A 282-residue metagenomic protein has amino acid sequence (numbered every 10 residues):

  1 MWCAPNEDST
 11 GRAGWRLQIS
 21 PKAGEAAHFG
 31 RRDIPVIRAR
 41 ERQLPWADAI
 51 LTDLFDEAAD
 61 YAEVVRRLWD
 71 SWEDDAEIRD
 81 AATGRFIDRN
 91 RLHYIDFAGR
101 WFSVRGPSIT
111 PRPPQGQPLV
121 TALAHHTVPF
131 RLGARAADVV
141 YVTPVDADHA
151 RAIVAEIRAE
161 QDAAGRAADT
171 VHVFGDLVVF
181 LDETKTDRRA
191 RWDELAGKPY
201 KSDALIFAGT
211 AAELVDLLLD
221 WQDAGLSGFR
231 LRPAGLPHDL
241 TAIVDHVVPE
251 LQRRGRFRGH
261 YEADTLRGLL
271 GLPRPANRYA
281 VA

Functional and structural regions predicted by a protein language model:
M1-Q43, D48-A59, E63-R66, S108-A282: C-terminal amphipathic alpha-helical "assembly" element that mediates oligomerization/partner interfaces or acts as
W46-A47, D56, D60-E63, L68-E73 (+2 more regions): Polar, glycine-rich mid-to-C-terminal structural blocks that act as macromolecule-binding/assembly scaffolds
D70-E73, F102, D193, Q222: Short linear interaction motif-like sites in intrinsically disordered regions of transcription factors
E77-A122, H126, L205: Glycine-rich phosphate/pyrophosphate-binding loop and adjacent beta-alpha nucleotide/cofactor-binding cores
